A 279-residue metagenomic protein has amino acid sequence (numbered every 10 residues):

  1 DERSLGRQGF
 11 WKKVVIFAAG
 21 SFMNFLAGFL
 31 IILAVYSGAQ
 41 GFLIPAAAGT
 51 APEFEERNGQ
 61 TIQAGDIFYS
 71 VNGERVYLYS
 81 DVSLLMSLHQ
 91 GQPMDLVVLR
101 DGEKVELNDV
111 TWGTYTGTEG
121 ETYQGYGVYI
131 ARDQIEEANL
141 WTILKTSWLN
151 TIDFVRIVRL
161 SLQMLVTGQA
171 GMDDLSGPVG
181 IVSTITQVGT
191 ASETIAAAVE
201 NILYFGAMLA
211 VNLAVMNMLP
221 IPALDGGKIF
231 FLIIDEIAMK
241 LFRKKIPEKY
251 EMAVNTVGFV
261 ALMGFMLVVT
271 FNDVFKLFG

Functional and structural regions predicted by a protein language model:
D1-G49, N255-G258: Internal alpha-helical transmembrane segments
E2-W11, A48-E55, G113-L213, I233-V257 (+2 more regions): Functional transmembrane alpha-helices
G20, N217, D225, V254: Divalent metal-coordination and catalytic microenvironments
F25, F29, V211, V215 (+1 more regions): Hydrophobic alpha-helical transmembrane segments of multipass integral membrane proteins
R57-Y79, T151: Conserved PDZ fold ligand-binding element
Y69, L84-T122: PDZ-domain C-terminal substructure recognizer with occasional recognition of PDZ-binding tails
L96, T151, N217, I221: Conserved hydrophobic/aromatic pocket- or pore-lining residues that grip, position, or stack substrates in active sites
A223-I237: Juxtamembrane non-transmembrane "cap" segments at the membrane-aqueous interface of multi-pass membrane proteins
